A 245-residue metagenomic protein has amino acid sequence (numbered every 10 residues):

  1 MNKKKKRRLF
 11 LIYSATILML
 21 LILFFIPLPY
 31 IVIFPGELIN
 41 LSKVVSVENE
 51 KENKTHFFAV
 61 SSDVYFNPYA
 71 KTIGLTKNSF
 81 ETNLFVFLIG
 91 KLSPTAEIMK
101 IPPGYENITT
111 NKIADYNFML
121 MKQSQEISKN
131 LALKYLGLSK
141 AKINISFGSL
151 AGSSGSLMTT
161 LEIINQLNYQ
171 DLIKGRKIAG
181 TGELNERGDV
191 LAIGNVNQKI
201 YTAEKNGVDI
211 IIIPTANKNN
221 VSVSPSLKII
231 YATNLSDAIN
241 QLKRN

Functional and structural regions predicted by a protein language model:
N2-N245: Peripheral, non-AAA+ core regions of ATP-driven protein-machinery
